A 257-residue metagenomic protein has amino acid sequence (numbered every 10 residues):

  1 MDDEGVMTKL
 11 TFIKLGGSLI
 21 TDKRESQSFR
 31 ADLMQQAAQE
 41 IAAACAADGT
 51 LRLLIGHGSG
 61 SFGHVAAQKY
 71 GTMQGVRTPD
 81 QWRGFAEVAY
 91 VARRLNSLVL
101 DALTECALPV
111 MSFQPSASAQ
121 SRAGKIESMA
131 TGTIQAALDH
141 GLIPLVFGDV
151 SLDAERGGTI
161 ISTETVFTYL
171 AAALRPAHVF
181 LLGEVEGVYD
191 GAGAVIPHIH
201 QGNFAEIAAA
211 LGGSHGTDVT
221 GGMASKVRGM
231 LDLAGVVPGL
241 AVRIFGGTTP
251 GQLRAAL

Functional and structural regions predicted by a protein language model:
M1-L54: N-terminal glycine-/serine-/threonine-rich phosphate-binding loop
L15-S18, G56-G60, F245-T248: Glycine-rich beta-strand-to-loop/alpha-helix junction loops that act as flexible
L19-T21, G60-H64, S118-S121, S151-D153 (+3 more regions): Short, active-site-adjacent cap segments at secondary-structure transitions
S28-D32, E127-G132, I160-F167, A224: Charged helix-capping and loop-helix junction motifs
A37, R83-L100, G157, T165-T168 (+1 more regions): Polyanion-binding loop/helix "lid" in catalytic or ligand-binding cores
K69-V150: Ligand-binding beta-strand-loop-alpha-helix segment within the catalytic cores of soluble metabolic enzymes
D139, L145-D153, L182-V219: Active-site rim beta-loop-alpha module in soluble metabolic enzymes
A172-H198, I244-G251: Acidic, metal-binding active-site segment of PIN/NYN-like and related structure-specific nucleases
